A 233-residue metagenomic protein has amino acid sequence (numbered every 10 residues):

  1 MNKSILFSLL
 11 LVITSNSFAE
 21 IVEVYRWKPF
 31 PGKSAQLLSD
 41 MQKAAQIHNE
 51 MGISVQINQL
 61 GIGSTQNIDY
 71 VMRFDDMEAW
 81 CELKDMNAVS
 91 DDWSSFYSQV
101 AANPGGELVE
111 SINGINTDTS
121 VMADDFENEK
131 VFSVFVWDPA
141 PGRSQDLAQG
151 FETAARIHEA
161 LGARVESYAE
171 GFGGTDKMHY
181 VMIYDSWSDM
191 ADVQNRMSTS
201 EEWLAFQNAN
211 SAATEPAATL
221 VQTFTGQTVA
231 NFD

Functional and structural regions predicted by a protein language model:
M1-S4: Positively charged n-region of N-terminal signal peptides that target proteins for export
L6-L9: Sec-dependent N-terminal signal peptides
T14-N16: N-terminal signal peptide c-region/cleavage motif recognized by signal peptidases
F18-D233: Short S/T/G/P-rich N-terminal loop/turn motif that feeds into the first structured element of a domain
